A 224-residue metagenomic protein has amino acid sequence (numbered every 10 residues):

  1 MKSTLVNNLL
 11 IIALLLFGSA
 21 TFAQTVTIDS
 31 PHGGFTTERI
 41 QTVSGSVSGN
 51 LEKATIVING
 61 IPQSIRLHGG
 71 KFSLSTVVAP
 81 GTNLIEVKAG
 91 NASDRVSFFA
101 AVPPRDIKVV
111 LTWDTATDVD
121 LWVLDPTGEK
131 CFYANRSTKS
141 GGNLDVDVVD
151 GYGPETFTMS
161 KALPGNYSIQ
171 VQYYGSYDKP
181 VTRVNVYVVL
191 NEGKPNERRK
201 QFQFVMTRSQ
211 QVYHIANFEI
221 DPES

Functional and structural regions predicted by a protein language model:
F22-T36: Short, compositionally biased P/S/T/A/G/V-rich stretches that sit at domain boundaries
Q41-G49: Aromatic/hydrophobic beta-strand junction motif of beta-rich domains
L51-P62: Change to "...patches in solvent-exposed regions of secreted, membrane-anchored, or virion-exposed structural
A54, G81-A89, Y167: Short, well-structured beta-strand segments within conserved domains
P62-G69: Short beta-strand segments within Ig-like beta-sandwich modules, predominantly Fibronectin type-III
S75-T82, L163: Surface-exposed, short loops/turns at beta-strand junctions within beta-sandwich domains
A92-A101: Edge beta-strands of extracellular beta-sandwich domains
P103-S224: Intrinsic-disorder/low-complexity signal
